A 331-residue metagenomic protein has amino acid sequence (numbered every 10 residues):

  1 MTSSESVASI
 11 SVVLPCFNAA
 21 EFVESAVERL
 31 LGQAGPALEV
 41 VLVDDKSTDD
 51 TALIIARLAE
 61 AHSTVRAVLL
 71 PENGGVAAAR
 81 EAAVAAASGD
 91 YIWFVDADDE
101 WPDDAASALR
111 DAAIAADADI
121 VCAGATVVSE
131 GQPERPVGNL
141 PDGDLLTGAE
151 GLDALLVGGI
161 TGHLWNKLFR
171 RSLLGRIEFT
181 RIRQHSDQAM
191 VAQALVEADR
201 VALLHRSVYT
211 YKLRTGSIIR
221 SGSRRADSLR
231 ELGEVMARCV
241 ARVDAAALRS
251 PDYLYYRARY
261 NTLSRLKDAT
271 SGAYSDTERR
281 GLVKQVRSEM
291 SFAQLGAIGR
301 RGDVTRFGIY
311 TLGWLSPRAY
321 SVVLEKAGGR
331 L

Functional and structural regions predicted by a protein language model:
A8-S11, E39, A189: Cell-envelope/extracellular polymer assembly enzymes that use nucleotide-activated donors
E28-A37: Short, acidic, metal-binding catalytic loop of nucleotide-sugar glycosyltransferases
A37-K46, R66-L70, A97: Short beta-strand/loop segment that forms part of the nucleotide-sugar
D44-I54, E72, P102: A conserved acidic beta->alpha catalytic loop
L70-A87, F94-E100: Glycine-rich, basic loop-to-helix element that forms the pyrophosphate-binding segment of sugar-nucleotide handling
A97-A202, G216-S223: Donor-binding/catalytic cores of nucleotide-activated saccharide and glycerol-phosphate transferases/polymerases
S207-R214, R220-L248, Y260-S264, D268-A293: Catalytic core of nucleotide-sugar-dependent glycosyltransferases
S271-L331: Membrane-interface aromatic/basic loop that binds lipid-linked glycans or pyrophosphate carriers, typified by
